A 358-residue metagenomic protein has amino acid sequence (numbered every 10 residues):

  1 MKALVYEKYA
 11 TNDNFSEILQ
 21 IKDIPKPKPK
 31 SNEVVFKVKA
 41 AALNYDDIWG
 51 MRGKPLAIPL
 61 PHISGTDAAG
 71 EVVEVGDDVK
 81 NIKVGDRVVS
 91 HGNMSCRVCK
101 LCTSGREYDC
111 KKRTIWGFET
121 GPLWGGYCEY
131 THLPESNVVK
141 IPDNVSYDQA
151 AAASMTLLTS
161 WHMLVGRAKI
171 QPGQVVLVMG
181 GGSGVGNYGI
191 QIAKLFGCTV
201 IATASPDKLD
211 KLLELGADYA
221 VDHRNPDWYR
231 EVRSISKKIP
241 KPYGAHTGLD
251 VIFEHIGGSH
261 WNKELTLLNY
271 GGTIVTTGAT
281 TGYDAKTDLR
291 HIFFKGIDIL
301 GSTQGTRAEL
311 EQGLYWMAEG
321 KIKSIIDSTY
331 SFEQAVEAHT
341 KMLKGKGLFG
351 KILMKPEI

Functional and structural regions predicted by a protein language model:
P25-A41, K54-T103, W124, P142-N144: Glycine-rich beta-strand-centered segment in the early N-terminal region that forms part of a ligand/cofactor-binding
M94-G180: NAD(P)H dinucleotide-binding glycine-rich loop of Rossmann-like/cofactor-binding domains, especially the beta1-alpha1
V178, K194-H260: Adenosine-nucleotide cofactor-binding segment
G181, A279: NAD(P)H cofactor-binding loop motif with strongest signal on the N-terminal glycine-rich segment
G182, I190: N-terminal Rossmann NAD(P)H-binding glycine-rich loop of SDR-like oxidoreductase domains
Y270-T277, K286-I326: Rossmann-fold dehydrogenase core element
R307-I358: C-terminal hydrophobic helical "lid"/dimerization subdomain of Rossmann-like NAD(P)H-dependent oxidoreductases
